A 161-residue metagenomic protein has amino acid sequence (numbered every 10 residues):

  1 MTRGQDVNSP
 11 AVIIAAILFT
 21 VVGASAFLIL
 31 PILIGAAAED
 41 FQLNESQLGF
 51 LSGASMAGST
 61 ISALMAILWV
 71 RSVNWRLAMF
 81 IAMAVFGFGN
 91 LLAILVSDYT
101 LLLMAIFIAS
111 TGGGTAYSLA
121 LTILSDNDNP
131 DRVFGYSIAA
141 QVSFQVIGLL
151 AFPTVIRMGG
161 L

Functional and structural regions predicted by a protein language model:
D6-I32: Pair of pore-lining "gating" transmembrane helices in MFS-fold secondary transporters
L28, S55-L64, V146: Residue-level signature of mid-helix packing/kink "hotspots" within the transmembrane helices of 12-pass Major
I29-Q42, I123-L124: Membrane-interface helix caps of multi-pass secondary transporters
L43-S52, F134: Juxtamembrane helix-start elements in MFS-like secondary transporters
I61-Y99: Conserved MFS/SLC helix-loop-helix module at the cytosolic interface between two early adjacent transmembrane helices
G89, L101-T115: Hydrophobic core of transmembrane alpha-helices in multi-pass small-molecule transporters, especially MFS/SLC-type
L101, Y136-L161: Helix-loop-helix hairpin linking two adjacent transmembrane segments in secondary transporters
G114-D128: Intracellular juxtamembrane helix-capping segments at the cytosolic ends of symmetry-related transmembrane helices
